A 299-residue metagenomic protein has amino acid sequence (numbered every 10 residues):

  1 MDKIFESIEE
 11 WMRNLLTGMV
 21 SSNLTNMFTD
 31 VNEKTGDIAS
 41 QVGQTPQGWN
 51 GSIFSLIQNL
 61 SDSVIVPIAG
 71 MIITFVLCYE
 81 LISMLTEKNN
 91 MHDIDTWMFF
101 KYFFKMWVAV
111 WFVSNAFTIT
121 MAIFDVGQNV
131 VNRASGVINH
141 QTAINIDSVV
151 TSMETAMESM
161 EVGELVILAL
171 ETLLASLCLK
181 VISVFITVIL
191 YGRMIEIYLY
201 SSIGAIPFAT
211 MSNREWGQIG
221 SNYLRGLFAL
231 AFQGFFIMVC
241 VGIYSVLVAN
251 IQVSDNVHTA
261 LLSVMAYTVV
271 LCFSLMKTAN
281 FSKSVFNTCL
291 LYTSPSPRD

Functional and structural regions predicted by a protein language model:
M1-I72: Binding/recognition "hotspot" determinant
L16, V20, V31, M106-I203 (+2 more regions): Non-cytosolic segments of integral membrane proteins
I53-N59, F208-N222: Membrane-helix boundary/interface segments in integral membrane proteins
I57-V66, W97, K101-F104, G192 (+2 more regions): Alpha-helical membrane-interface segments at transmembrane helix boundaries
I72-V110, I203-G217: Hydrophobic transmembrane alpha-helix segments characteristic of membrane transport and insertion machinery
N213-Q252: Glycine/small-residue-rich hydrophobic helix-like segments
Y292-D299: Conserved small/polar residues in nucleotide/adenosyl-binding loops
